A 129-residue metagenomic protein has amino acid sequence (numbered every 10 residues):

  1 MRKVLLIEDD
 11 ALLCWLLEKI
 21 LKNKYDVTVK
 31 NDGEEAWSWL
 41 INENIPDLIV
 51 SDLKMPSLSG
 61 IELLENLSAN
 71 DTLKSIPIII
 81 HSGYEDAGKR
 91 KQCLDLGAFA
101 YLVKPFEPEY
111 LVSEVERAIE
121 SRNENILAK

Functional and structural regions predicted by a protein language model:
E8: Conserved acidic carboxylate
A11-V29, E35: Two-component/phosphorelay signaling modules centered on CheY-like receiver
C14, P56, E65, D86 (+1 more regions): The feature encodes the CheY-like receiver
V29-L48: Acidic, metal-coordinating helix/loop segments flanking the phosphotransfer/catalytic sites of two-component signaling
D32-E35, S59-E65: Acidic catalytic/metal-coordinating carboxylates
E62, E85-A100, S113: Alpha4 helix (beta4-alpha4-beta5 surface) of REC/receiver domains from two-component response regulators
F106-V115: C-terminal output helix
